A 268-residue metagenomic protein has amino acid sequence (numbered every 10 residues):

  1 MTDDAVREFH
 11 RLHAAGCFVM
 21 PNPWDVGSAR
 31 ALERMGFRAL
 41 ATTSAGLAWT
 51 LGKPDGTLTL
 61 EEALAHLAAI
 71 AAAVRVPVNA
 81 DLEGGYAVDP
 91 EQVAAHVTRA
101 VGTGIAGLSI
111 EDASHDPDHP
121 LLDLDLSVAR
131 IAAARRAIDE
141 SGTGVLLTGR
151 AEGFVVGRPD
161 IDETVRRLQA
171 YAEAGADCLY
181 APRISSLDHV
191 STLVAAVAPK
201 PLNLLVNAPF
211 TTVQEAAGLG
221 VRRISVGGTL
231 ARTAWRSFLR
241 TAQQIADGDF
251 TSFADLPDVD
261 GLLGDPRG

Functional and structural regions predicted by a protein language model:
T2-A80, G84-V226, T233-L239: Alpha/beta enzyme core
F9, G228-G268: Extended, intrinsically disordered, low-complexity segments
